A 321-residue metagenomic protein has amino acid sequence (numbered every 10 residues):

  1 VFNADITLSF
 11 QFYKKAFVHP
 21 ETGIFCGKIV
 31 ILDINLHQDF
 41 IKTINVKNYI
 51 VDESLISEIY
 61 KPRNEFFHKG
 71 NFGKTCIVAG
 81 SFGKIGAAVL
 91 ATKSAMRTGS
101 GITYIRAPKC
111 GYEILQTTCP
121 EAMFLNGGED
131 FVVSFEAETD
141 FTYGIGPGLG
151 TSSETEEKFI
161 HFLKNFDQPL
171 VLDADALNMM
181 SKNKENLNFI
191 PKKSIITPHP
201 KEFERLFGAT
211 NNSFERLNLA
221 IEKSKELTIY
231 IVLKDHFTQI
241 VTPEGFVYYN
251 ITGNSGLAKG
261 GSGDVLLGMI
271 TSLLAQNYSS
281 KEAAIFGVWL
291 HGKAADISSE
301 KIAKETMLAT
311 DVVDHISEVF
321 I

Functional and structural regions predicted by a protein language model:
A4-I6, F12, F17-L170, N178-I195 (+1 more regions): Small-residue (G/A/S/T)-rich helix-start motifs and N-terminal tracts that mark the onset
